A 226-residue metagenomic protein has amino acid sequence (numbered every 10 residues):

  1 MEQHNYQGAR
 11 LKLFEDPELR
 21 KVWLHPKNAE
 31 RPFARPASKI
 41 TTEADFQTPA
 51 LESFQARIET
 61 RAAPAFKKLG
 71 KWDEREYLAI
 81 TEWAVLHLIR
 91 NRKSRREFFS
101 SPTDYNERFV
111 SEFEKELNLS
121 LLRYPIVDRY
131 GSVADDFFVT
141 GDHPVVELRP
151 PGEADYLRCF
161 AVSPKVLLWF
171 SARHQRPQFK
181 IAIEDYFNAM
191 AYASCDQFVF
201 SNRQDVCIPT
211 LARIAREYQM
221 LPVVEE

Functional and structural regions predicted by a protein language model:
M1-E226: Alpha-helical structural context detector biased toward long hydrophobic helices
